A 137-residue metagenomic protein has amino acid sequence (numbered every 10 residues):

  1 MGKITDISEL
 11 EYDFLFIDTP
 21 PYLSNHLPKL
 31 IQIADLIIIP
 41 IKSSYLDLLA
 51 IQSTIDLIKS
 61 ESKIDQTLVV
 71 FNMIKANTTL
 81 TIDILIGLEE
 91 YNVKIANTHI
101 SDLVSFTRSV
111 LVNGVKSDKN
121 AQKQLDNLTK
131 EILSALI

Functional and structural regions predicted by a protein language model:
M1-F16, P21, V110-G114: P-loop/Walker-type NTP enzyme "switch/lid" segment
Y22-S44: Inter-motif core of Ras-like GTPase G domains
S43-Y45, N72-N77, K116: Short histidine/acidic/glycine/proline-rich micro-motifs that form metal- and phosphate-coordinating active-site loops
L49-N72: Conserved C-terminal guanine-recognition region of P-loop GTPase G domains, centered on the G4
K75, I86-N113: Beta-strand-loop-alpha "switch" segments that mediate conformational coupling across diverse proteins
R108-I132: C-terminal boundary of histidine-terminating zinc-finger modules
